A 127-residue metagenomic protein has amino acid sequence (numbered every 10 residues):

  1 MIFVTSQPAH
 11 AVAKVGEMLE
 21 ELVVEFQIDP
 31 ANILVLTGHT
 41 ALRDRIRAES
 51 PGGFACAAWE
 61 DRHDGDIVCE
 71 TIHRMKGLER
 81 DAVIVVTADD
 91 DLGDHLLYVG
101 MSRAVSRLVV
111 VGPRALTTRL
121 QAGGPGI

Functional and structural regions predicted by a protein language model:
M1-I127: Core RecA-like ATPase module of SF1/SF2 helicases and allied nucleic-acid translocases
